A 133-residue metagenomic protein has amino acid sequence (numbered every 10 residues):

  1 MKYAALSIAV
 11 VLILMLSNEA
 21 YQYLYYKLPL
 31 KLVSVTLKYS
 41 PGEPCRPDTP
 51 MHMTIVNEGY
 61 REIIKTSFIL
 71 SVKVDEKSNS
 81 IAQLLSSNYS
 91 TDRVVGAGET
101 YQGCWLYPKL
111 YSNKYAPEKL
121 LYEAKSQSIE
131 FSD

Functional and structural regions predicted by a protein language model:
K2-A20: Hydrophobic membrane-insertion alpha-helices, especially the h-region of bacterial N-terminal signal peptides
E19-P50: Low-complexity, acidic Ser/Thr/Pro/Gly-rich terminal tails and inter-domain linkers that flank the onset of structured
P41, N88-V95: Beta-strand-rich interaction surfaces with strong enrichment in secreted/lumenal proteins
R46, V95-T100: Solvent-exposed, conformationally flexible loop/turn segments
I55-G59: Asparagine-centered strand-capping/turn motif at beta-strand->loop junctions
R61-K65: Short acidic/proline- and small/hydrophobic-mixed sequence motifs that coincide with surface turns and coil-to-beta
K77-S90: Short beta-strand and strand-turn-strand segments in soluble, beta-rich domains
E99-D133: Terminal connector regions
